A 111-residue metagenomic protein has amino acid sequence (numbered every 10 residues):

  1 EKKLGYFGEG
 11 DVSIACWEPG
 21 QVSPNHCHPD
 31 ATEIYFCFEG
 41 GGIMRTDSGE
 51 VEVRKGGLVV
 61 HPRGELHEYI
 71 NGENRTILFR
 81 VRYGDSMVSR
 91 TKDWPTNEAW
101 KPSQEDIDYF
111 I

Functional and structural regions predicted by a protein language model:
E1-N25, A31: A short glycine-rich, His/Asp/Glu-containing loop-to-beta-strand
G8-D11, A15, E68-I111: Double-stranded beta-helix
A15, Y35, V59: Conserved GNAT-family N-acetyltransferase fold
E18, F38, R54, P62 (+1 more regions): Residue-level detector of conserved, well-ordered beta-strand and adjacent loop positions that form binding/recognition
P19, D30-A31, G49, E65-L66 (+1 more regions): A generic "binding-loop/recognition-motif" signal
P24-H26, M44-R45, H61, H67-E73 (+1 more regions): Short beta-strand His + acidic residue motifs that chelate non-heme Fe in jelly-roll/DSBH and cupin folds
D30-G42: Glycine- and acidic-residue-biased ligand/ion/polar-headgroup-sensing regions
S48-G64: Short acidic-glycine-tyrosine-enriched beta hairpin
